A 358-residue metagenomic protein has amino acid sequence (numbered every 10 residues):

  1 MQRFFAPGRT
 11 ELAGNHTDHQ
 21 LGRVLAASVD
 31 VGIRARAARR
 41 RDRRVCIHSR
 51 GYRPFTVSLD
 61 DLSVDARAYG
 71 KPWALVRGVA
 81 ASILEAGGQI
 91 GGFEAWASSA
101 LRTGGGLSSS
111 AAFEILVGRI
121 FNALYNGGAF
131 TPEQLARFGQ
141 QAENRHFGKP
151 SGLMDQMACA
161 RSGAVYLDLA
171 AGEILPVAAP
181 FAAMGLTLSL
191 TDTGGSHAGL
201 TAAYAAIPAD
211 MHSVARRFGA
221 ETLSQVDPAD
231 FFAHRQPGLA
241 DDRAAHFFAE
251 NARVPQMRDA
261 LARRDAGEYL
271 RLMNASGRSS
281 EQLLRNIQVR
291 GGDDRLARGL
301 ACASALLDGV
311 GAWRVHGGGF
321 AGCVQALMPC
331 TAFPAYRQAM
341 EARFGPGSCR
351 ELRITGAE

Functional and structural regions predicted by a protein language model:
M1-R9, A13, R34-K71, Y166-R314 (+1 more regions): C-terminal nucleotide
M1-T10, G14-R23, A68-A182, L307 (+2 more regions): Gly/Ser-rich oxyanion-binding loop with an adjacent helix/lid that shapes the negatively charged ligand pocket
G22-R41, R161: Structural signature of FAD isoalloxazine-binding scaffolds in flavoprotein oxidoreductases
L25-A27, M157, V324: His/acidic/aromatic-lined binding-pocket segments of jelly-roll/cupin-type domains and related regulatory beta-sandwich
A111-A112, C323-M328: FabD-like malonyl-/acyl-CoA
F320: Glycine-rich phosphate-binding loop
